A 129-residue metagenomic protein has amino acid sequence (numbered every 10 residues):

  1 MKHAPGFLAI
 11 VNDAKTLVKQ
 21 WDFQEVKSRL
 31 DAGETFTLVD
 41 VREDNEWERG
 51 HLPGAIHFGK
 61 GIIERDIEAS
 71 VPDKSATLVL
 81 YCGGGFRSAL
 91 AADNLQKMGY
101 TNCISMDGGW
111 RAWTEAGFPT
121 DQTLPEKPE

Functional and structural regions predicted by a protein language model:
M1-T37, D44-T77, F86-E129: Rhodanese-like catalytic fold shared by cysteine-dependent sulfurtransferases and DSP/PTP-type phosphatases
L80-C82: Short, surface-exposed ligand- or partner-binding patches at beta-edge/loop junctions that are enriched in aromatics
